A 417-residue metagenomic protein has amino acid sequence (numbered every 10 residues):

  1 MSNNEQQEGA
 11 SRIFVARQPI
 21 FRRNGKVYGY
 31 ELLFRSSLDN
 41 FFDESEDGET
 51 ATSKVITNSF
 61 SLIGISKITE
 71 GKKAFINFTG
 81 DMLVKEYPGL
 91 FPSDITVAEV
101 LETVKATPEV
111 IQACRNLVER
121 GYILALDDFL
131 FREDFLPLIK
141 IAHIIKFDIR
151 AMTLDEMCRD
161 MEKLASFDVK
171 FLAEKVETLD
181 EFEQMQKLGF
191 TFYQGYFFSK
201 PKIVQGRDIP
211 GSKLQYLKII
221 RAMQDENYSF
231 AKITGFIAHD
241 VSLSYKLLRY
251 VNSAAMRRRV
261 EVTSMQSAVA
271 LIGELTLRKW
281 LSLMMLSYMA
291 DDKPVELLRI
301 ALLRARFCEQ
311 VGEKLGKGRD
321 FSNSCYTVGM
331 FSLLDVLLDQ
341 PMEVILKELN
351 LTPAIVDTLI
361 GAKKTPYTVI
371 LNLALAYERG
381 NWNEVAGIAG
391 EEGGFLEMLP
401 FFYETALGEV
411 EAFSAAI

Functional and structural regions predicted by a protein language model:
S2-I95, E102-K105, E109, I272-T276 (+1 more regions): Bacterial c-di-GMP phosphodiesterase EAL domain
T52-I56, F60, A113, S229 (+2 more regions): Amphipathic alpha-helical coiled-coil segments that mediate homodimerization and allosteric signal transmission
K54-S59, I63, G121, G329 (+2 more regions): Amphipathic alpha-helical segments in well-ordered regions
F75-N77, A98, C325-G329: Extended hydrophobic secondary-structure segments that form protein cores and membrane-embedded regions
Y87-S199, D320-S324: The catalytic core of metal-dependent phosphodiesterases that act on cyclic dinucleotides
D155, E177-I417: Conserved alpha-helical "signature site" that marks functionally important helical segments or helix/loop junctions
